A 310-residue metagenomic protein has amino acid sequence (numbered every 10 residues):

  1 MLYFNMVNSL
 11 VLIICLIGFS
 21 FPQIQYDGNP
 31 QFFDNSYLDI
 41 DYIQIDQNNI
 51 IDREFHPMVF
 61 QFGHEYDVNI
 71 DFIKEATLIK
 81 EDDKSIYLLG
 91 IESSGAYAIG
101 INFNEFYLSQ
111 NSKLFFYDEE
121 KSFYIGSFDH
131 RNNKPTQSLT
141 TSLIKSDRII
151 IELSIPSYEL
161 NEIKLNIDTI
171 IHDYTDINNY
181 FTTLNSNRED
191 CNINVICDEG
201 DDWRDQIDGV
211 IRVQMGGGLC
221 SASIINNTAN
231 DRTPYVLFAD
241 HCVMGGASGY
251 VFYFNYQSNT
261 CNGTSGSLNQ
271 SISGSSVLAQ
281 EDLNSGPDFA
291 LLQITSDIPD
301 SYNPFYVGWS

Functional and structural regions predicted by a protein language model:
M1-M6: N-terminal secretory signal peptides that target proteins for export/translocation
V7-P22: Sec-dependent N-terminal signal peptides
Q23-S93, H172-C191, V195-C197: A short aromatic-anchored loop/beta-hairpin motif
S93-G100: Extended extracellular/luminal ectodomain segments enriched in beta-structured repeat modules
L108-S122: Short, surface-exposed beta-strand/strand-loop-strand elements in extracellular ectodomains
S122-R148, I155-E159: Beta-sandwich interaction modules
I144-L219, N227-S310: Serine endopeptidase catalytic core focused on the charge-relay Asp
A222: Phosphate-binding active sites in nucleotide-utilizing proteins
